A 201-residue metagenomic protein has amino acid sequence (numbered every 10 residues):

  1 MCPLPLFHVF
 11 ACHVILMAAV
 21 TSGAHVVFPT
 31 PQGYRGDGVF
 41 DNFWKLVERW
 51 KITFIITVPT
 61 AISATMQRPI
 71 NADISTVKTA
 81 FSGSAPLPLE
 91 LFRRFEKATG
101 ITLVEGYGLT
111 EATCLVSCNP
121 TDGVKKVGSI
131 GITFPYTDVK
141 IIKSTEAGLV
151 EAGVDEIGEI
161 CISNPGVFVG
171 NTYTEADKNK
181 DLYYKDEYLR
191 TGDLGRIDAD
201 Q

Functional and structural regions predicted by a protein language model:
C2, F28, T57, S82 (+2 more regions): A structural signal for the hydrophobic beta-strands that form the central parallel beta-sheet of Rossmann-like
F7-T53, R68: Conserved AMP-binding/adenylation subdomain of ANL enzymes
H13, V39-W44, A64-P69, T76-K78 (+6 more regions): Catalytic cores of nucleotide-enabled group-transfer and carboxylate-activating enzymes in metabolic and assembly-line
T21-A24, I52-T57, M66-K126, D138: Gly/Ser/Thr-rich phosphate-binding loop
N119-P120, G131, V150-E156, G170-T174 (+1 more regions): Active-site glycine/GP-rich loop and adjacent strand/helix microenvironment that borders small-molecule binding pockets
G128-F134, E151, Y183-E187: Short Gly/Pro-enriched turn/cap motifs at secondary-structure boundaries
K140-S163, R196-Q201: Conserved beta-loop-beta connector loops within the AMP-binding
C161-Q201: Conserved ATP-binding/catalytic segment of the ANL
